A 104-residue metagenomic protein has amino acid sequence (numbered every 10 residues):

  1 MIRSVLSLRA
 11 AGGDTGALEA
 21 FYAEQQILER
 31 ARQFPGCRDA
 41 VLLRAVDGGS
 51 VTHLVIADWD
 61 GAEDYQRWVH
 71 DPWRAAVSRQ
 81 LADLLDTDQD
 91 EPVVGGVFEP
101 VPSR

Functional and structural regions predicted by a protein language model:
I2, V41-V51, S78-R104: Glycine-rich beta-strand-turn "strand-cap" elements at beta-sheet edges
I2-R9: Active-site-flanking beta-strand signature of metal-NTP-handling nucleotidyl enzymes and homologous cyclase-like
S7, I56-D58: Short, well-ordered beta-strand micro-motif
A11-G13, A45-D47, D60-A62: Short coil/turn motifs at secondary-structure junctions
G13-E19, D64-R67: Short, conserved charged micro-motifs
Y22: Conserved acetyl-CoA-binding loop-helix of GNAT-fold acetyltransferases
Q25-P35, D58-V93: An amphipathic, aromatic/His-enriched active-site/gating alpha helix that lines ligand/cofactor pockets
L28-L54: Short, glycine- and small/hydrophobic-rich beta-strand elements in well-ordered beta-sheets
